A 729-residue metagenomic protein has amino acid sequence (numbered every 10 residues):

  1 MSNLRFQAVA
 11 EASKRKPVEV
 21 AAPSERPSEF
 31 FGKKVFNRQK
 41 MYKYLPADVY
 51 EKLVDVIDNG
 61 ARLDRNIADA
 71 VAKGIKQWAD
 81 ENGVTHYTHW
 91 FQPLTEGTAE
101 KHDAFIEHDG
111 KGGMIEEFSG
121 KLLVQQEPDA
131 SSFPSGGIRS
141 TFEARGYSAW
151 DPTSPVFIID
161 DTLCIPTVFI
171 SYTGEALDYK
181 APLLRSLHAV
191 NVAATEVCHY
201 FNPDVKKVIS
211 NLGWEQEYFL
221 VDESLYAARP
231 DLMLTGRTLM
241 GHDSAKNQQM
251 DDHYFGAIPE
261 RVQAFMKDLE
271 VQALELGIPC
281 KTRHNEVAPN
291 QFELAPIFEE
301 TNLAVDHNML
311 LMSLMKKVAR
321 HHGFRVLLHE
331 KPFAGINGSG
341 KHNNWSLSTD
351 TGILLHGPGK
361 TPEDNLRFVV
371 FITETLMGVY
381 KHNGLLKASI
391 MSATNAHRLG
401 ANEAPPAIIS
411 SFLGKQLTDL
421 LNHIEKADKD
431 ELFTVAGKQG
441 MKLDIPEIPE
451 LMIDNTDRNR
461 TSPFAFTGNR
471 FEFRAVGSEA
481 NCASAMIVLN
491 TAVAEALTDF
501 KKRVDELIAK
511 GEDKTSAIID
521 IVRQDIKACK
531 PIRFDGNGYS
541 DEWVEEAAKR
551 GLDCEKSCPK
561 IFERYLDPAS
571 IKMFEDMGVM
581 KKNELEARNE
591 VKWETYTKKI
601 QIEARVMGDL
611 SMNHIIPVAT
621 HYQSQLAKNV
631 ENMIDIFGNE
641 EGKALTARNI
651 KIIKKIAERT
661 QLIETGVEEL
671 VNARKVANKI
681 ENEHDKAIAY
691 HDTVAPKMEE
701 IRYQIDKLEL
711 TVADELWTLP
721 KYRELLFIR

Functional and structural regions predicted by a protein language model:
S2-S24, S140-P155, T162: N-terminal hydrophobic targeting/anchoring segments and the immediately downstream early-domain regions of hydrolases
Q7-V9, V20-Y42, H188, V192 (+1 more regions): Flexible inter-domain linker/hinge segments
F30-E143: Active-site core of metal-dependent hydrolases
I67, F91, S119, P296-F298 (+5 more regions): Active-site proximal loops enriched in glycine and acidic residues that flank catalytic Cys/His/Asp and coordinate
I67-V71, F91-P93, K121-L122, F169 (+4 more regions): Active-site-proximal loop/turn and secondary-structure-junction residues that shape catalytic pockets, frequently
E96-G113, S131, R229, G236-T238 (+4 more regions): Short linear, low-complexity motifs centered on an aromatic residue
E143-L328, N337-N343, L347-E590: Glycine-rich, acidic/polar active-site loops that bind/position phosphate-bearing ligands
V522-R729: C-terminal amphipathic alpha-helical interaction region
